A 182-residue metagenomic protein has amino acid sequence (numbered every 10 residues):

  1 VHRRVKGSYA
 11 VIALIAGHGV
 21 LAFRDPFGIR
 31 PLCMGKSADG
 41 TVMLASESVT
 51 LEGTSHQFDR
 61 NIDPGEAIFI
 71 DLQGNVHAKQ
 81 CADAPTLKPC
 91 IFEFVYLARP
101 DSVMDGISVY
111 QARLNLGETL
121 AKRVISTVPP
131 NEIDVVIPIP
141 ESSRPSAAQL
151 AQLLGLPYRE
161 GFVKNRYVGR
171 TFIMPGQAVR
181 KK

Functional and structural regions predicted by a protein language model:
V1-K182: PRPP-associated nucleotide enzymes
